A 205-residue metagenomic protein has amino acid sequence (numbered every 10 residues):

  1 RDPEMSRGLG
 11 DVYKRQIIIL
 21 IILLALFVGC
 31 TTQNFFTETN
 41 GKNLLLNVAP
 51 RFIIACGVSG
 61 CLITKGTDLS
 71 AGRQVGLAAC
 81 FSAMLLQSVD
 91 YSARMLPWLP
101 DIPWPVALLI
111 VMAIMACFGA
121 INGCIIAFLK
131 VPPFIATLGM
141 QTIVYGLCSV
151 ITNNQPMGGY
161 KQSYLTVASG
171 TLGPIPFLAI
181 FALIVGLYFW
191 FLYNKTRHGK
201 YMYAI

Functional and structural regions predicted by a protein language model:
D2-Y13: Single conserved hydrophobic/aromatic residue that forms the stacking wall/gate of nucleotide- or nucleobase-binding
D11-K14, E38-L46, W98-V106, V167-L178: Interfacial loop-to-helix junctions that mark the boundaries of transmembrane helices in multi-pass membrane
K14-I19, L44, R73-L77, P105-A113 (+2 more regions): Hydrophobic alpha-helical transmembrane segments
L23, F27-T31, F36-V89, C124-V131: Single transmembrane alpha-helix segments in multi-pass membrane proteins
A25, G76-C80, M115, Q141-T142 (+2 more regions): Residue-level recognition of pore/gate-forming positions within transmembrane alpha-helices of multi-pass
N40, Y188-I205: Membrane-helix/interface signature in polytopic inner-membrane proteins
D90-Q141: Alpha-helical transmembrane segments within multi-pass membrane transporters and channels
L129, P133-T196: Transmembrane helix-bundle core of multi-pass membrane transporters and related energy-transducing complexes
